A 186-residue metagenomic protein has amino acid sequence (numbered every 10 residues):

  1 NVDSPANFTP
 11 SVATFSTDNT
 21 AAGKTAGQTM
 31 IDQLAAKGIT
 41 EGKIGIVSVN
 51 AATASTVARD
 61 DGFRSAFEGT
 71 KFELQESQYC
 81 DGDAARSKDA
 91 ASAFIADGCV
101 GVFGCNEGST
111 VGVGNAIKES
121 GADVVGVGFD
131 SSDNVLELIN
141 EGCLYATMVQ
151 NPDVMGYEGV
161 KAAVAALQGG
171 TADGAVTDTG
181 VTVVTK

Functional and structural regions predicted by a protein language model:
N1, T14-S16, K43-V47, E76-S77 (+3 more regions): Structural recognition of the beta-strand scaffold that forms the well-ordered cores of secreted hydrolase catalytic
N1-A21, S132-Y145: Flexible loop/hinge segments that line or gate small-molecule binding clefts
P10-S11, T40-K43, G69-L74, D97-G101 (+2 more regions): Loop/turn elements at helix/coil->beta-strand transitions in domains of secreted/extracellular proteins
F15-E41, S87-K88, S131-V135, Q150-Q168: Hydrophobic alpha-helical segments within soluble ligand-binding/sensing domains
A22-T29, A54-F72, A90, G112 (+2 more regions): Short, solvent-exposed amphipathic alpha-helices that sit in or adjacent to ligand/effector-binding or catalytic
K43, V47-A51, S55, A66 (+1 more regions): Hinge/cleft segment of the Venus flytrap/periplasmic-binding protein
K43-I46, R64-A84: Short beta-strand elements in bilobed, periplasmic/extracellular small-molecule ligand-binding domains
F63, C80-E137: Hydrophobic alpha-helical
